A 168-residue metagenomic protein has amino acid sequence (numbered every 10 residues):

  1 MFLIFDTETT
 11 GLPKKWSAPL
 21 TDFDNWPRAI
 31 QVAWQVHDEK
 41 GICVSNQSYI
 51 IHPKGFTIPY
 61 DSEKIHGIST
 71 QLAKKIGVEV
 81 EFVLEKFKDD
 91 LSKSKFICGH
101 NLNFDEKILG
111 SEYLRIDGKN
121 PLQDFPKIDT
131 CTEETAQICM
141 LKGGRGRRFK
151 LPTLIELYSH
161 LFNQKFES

Functional and structural regions predicted by a protein language model:
F2, K15, W26-T70, K88-S168: Metal-dependent phosphoesterase core characteristic of DEDDh/y 3'-5' exonuclease domains
T7-L20: Short acidic, Gly/Ser-rich segments with clustered Asp/Glu that frequently serve as metal-coordination loops in enzyme
L20-W26: Short consensus segments that form the blades of beta-propeller domains, in both extracellular/periplasmic
K75-E85: Glycine-rich, highly charged phosphate/nucleotide-binding loops
